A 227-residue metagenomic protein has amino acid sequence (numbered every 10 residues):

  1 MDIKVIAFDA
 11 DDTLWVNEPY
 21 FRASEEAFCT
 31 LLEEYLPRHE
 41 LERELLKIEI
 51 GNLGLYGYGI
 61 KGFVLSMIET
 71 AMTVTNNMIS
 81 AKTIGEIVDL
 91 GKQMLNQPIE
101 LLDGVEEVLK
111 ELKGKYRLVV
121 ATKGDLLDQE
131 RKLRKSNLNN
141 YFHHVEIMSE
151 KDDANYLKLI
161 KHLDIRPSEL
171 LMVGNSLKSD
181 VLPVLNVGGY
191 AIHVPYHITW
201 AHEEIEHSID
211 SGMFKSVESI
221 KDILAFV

Functional and structural regions predicted by a protein language model:
M1-E44: Active-site neighborhood of HAD-like aspartate-dependent phosphohydrolases
M1-I3, K82, E106, K110 (+2 more regions): Asp-based, Mg2+/Mn2+-dependent phosphohydrolase catalytic module
F21-C29, V64, I68, L126: An amphipathic alpha-helix signature
E34-R38, N76-M78, N137-N140, D164: Short helix-capping segments at alpha-helix termini
I48-Q93: A metal-dependent, Asp-based hydrolase signature
T122: Conserved phosphate-coupling serine/threonine residues in phosphotransfer and NTP-handling enzymes
